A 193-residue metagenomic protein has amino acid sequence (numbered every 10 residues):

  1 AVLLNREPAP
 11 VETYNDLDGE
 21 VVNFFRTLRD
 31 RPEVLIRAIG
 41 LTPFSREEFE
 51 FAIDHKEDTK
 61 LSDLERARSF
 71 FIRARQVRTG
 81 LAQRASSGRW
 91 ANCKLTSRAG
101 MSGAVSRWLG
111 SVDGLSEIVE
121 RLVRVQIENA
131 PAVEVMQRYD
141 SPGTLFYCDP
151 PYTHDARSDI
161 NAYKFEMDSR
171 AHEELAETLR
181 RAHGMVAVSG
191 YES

Functional and structural regions predicted by a protein language model:
A1, G114, G190-S193: Short, polar loop motifs at secondary-structure junctions
A1-R46: Conserved S-adenosyl-L-methionine
L3-P8, Q137-S141, S193: Short loop/helix-cap segments at secondary-structure boundaries that form the rim of catalytic
N15, E128-A130, C148-P150, V186-Y191: Short His-Asn-centered micro-motif
F25, F71, V186: A residue-level signal for conserved active-site and pocket-lining positions in enzyme catalytic cores
R29-N161, R170, E177-R181: SAM-dependent nucleic-acid methyltransferase catalytic core
F165-S193: Long, positively charged, glycine-interspersed low-complexity recognition regions
